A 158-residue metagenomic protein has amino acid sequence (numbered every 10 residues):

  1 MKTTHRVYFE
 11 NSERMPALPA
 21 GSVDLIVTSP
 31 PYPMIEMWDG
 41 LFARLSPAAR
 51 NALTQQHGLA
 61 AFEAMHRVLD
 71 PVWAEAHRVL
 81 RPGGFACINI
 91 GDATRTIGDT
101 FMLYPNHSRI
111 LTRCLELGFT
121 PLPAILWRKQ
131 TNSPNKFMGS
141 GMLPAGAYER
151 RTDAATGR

Functional and structural regions predicted by a protein language model:
M1-R158: Core catalytic lobe of class I
